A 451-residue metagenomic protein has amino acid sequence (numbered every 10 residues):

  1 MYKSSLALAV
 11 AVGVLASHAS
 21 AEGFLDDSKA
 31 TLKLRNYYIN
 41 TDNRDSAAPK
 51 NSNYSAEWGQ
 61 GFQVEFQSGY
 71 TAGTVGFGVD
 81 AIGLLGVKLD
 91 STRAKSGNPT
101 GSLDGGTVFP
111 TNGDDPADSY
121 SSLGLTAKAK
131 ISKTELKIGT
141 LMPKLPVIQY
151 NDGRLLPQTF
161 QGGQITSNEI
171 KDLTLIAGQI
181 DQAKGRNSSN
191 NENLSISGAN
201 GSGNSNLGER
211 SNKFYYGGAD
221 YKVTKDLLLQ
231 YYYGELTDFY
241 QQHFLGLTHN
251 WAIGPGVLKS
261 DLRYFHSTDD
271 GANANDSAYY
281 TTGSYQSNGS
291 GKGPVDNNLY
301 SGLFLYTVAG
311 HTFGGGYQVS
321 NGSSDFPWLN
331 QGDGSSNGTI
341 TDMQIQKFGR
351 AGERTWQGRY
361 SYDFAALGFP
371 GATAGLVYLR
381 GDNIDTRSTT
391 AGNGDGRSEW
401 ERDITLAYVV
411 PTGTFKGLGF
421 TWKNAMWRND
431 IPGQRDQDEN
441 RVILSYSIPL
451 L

Functional and structural regions predicted by a protein language model:
A9-P143, Y362-A365, G396-E401, T405-P411 (+1 more regions): Beta-barrel outer-membrane channel/assembly domains of diderm bacteria
E22-G23, S68-Y70, K128-I131, S167-E169 (+8 more regions): Residue-level signature of outer-membrane beta-barrel architecture
N36-Y38, L136-Y150, L175-A177, G217 (+5 more regions): Transmembrane beta-strand segments that form the barrel wall of outer-membrane beta-barrel proteins
Q60-V64, S121-L125, T134, Q161-G163 (+9 more regions): Hydrophobic, lipid-facing positions within transmembrane beta-strands of outer-membrane proteins
F66-P99, G113-N193, A219-L227, G315-S323: Outer membrane beta-barrel
G73-G76, K133-K137, D172-I176, K184 (+7 more regions): Repeated loop/turn-to-beta-strand initiation elements of outer-membrane beta-barrel proteins
Y150-P157, A183, E209-S211, Y233-F244 (+4 more regions): Solvent-exposed loop/turn segments connecting transmembrane beta-strands in outer-membrane beta-barrel proteins
I176-N200, N204-R210, G256-T341, N424-N440: Outer-membrane beta-barrel translocator/channel fold
